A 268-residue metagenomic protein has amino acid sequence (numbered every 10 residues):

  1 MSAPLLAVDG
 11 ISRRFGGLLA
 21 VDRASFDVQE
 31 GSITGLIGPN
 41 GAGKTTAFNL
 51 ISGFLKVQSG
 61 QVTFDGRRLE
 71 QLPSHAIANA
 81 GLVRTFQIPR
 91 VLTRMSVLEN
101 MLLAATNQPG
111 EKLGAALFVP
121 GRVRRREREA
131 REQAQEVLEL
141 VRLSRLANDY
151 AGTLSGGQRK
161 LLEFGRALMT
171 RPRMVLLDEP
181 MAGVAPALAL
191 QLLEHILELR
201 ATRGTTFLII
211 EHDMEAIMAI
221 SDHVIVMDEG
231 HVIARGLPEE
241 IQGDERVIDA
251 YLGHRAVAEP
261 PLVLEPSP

Functional and structural regions predicted by a protein language model:
I37-P39: The feature captures the beta-strand-to-loop junction immediately N-terminal to the Walker
S52: Helix-to-loop junction immediately C-terminal to a conserved catalytic motif
G60-R67, N79-A80: Conserved ABC transporter NBD signature motif
E111-L146, Q191-L197: Conserved ABC ATPase "signature" region
R171: Conserved catalytic motifs of ABC-family nucleotide-binding domains
V175-E179: Catalytic Walker B motif of ABC-type/P-loop ATPase nucleotide-binding domains
